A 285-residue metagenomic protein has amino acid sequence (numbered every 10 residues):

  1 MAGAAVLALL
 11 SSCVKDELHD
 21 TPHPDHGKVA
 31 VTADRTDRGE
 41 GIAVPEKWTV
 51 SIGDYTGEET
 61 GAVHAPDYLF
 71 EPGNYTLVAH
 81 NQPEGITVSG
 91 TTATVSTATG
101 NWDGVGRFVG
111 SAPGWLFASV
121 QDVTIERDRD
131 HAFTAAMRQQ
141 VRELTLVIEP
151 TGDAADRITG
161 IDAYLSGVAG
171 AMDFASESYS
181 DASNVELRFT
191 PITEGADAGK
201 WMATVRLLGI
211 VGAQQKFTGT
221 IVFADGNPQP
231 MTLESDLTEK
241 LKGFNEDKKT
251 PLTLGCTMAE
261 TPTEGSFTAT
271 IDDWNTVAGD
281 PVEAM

Functional and structural regions predicted by a protein language model:
L9-S12: C-terminal motif of bacterial Sec signal peptides marking the signal peptidase cleavage site
V14-D20: Bacterial lipoprotein signal-peptidase II cleavage site
H23, T134-V141: Conserved "repeat-terminator" motif of extracellular CCP/Sushi domains
V31-P45, V147-D156: Structural motif
A43-V95, R157-L241: Tryptophan-paired
G85-A132, G226-E260: Structured interaction patches on ligand/partner-binding surfaces of diverse proteins
E186-T193, R206, A269-M285: Short, low-complexity, Pro/Ser/Thr/Gly-rich segments in the mature regions of secreted, periplasmic
